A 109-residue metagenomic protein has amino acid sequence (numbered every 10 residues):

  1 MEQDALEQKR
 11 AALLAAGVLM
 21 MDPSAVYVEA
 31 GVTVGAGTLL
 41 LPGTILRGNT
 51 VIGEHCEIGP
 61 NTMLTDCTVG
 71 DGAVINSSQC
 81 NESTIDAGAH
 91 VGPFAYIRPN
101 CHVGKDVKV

Functional and structural regions predicted by a protein language model:
M1-A12: Catalytic-core segments of class I nucleotidyltransferases/pyrophosphorylases that form NMP-activated intermediates
L13-L19: Short coil/turn segments at secondary-structure boundaries
L19-V109: Structural signal for interior beta-strand "rungs" in well-ordered beta-sheet cores of soluble enzyme domains
